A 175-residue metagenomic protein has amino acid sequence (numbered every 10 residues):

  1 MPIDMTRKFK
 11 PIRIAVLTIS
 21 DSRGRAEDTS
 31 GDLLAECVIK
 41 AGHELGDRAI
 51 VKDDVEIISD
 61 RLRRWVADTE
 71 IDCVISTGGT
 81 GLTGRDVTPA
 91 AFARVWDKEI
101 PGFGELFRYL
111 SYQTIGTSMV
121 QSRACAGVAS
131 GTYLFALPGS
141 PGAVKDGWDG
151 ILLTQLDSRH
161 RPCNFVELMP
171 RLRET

Functional and structural regions predicted by a protein language model:
M1-T175: Non-catalytic beta/alpha edge segments that cap or flank active sites
